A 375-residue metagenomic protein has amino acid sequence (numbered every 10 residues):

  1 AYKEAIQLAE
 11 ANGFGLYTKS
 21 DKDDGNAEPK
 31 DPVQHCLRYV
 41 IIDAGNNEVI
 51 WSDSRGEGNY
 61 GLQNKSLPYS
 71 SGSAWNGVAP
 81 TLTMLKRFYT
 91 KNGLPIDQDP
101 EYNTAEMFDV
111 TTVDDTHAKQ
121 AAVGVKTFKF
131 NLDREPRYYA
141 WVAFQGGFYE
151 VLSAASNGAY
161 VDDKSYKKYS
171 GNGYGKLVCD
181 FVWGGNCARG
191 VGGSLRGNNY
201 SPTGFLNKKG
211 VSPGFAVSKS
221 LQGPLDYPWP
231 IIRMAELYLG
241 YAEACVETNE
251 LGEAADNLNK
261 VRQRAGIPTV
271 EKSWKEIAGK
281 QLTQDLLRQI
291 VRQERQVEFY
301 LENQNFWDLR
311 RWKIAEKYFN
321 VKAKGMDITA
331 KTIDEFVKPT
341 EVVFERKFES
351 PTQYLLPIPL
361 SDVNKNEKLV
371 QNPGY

Functional and structural regions predicted by a protein language model:
A1-L82, L94-Y375: Acidic/polar-rich alpha-helix caps and helix-coil junctions
L85-Y89: Intrinsically disordered, low-complexity regions enriched in Pro/Ser/Thr/Gly and acidic residues
